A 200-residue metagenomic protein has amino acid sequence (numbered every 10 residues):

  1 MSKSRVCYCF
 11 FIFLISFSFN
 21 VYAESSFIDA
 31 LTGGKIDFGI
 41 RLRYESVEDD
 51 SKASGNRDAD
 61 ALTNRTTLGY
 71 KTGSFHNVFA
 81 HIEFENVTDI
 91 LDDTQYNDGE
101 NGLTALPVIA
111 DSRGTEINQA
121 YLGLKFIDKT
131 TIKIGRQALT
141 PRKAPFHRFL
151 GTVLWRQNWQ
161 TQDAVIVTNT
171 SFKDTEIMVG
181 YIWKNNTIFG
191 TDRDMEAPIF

Functional and structural regions predicted by a protein language model:
M1-D29: Cleavable N-terminal export/targeting peptides
V21-L139, V165-S171, T175: Beta-barrel outer-membrane channel/assembly domains of diderm bacteria
I40-Y44, L139, R148-T152, I177-K184: Transmembrane beta-strand segments that form the barrel wall of outer-membrane beta-barrel proteins
E48-G55, D93-D98, A144-V153, I188-E196: Outer-membrane beta-barrel translocator domains and adjoining extracellular loop/strand segments of Gram-negative
G102-P107, P145-V153, Q160-Q162: Short acidic, glycine/Ser/Thr-rich loop/turn "cap" segments at secondary-structure junctions
D128-I132, T152-F200: Signature for the C-terminal beta-barrel architecture of outer-membrane proteins
